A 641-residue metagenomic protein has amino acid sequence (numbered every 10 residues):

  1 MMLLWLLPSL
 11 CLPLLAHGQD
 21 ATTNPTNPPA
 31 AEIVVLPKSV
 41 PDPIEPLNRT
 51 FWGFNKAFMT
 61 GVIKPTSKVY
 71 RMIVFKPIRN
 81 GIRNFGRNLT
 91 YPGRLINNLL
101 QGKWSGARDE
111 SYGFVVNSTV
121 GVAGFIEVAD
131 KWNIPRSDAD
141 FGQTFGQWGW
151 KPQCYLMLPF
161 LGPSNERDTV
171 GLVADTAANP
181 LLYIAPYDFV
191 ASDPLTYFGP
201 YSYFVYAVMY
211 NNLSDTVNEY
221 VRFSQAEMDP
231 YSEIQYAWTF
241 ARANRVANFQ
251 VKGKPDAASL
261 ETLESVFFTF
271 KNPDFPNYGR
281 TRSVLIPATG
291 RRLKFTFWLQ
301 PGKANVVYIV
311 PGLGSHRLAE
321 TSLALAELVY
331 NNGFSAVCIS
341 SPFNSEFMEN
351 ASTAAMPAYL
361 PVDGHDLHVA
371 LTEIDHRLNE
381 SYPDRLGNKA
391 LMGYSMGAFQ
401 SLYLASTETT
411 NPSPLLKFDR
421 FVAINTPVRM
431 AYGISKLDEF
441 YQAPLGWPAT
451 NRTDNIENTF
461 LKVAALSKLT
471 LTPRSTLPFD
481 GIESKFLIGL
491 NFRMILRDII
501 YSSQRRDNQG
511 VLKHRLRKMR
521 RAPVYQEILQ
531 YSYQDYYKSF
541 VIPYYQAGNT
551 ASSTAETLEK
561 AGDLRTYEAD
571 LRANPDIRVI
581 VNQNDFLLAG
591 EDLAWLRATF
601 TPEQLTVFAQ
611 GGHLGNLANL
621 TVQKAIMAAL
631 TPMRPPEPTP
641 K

Functional and structural regions predicted by a protein language model:
A16-W104, D175, D193-K252, T639-K641: N-terminal targeting leaders of membrane proteins
G253-G302: N-terminal cap/lid segment of alpha/beta-hydrolase-fold proteins
R292, W298-S345, G590: Short, surface-exposed "cap/lid" segments of acyl-processing enzymes
M356-S381: Alpha/beta-hydrolase active-site loop
S406-A522: Alpha/beta-hydrolase-fold enzymes
E559, F586-D592: Conserved alpha/beta-hydrolase "acid-adjacent" motif
A573, V579-V581: Short beta-strand/loop motif that positions the catalytic acidic residue of the alpha/beta-hydrolase fold
G611-V622: Catalytic histidine-centered segment of alpha/beta-hydrolase-like enzymes
